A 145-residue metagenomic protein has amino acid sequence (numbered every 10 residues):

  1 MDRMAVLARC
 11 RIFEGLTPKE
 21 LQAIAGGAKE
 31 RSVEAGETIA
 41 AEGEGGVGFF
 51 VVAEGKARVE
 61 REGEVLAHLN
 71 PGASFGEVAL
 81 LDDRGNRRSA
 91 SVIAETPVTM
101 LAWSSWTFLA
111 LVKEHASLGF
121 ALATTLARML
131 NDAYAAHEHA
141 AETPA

Functional and structural regions predicted by a protein language model:
M1-M4, G63: Absolute protein N-terminus
R3, E20-A23, L80, N86-A90 (+1 more regions): A small-molecule sensor/coupling module
M4, E14-A35, R87, E95: Short proline/glycine- and basic residue-enriched helix-capping loop/turn segments at helix->loop/beta transitions
I12, E37-T96: Cyclic nucleotide-binding regulatory domains
R31-V33, L69, W103: Hydrophobic residues at beta-strand termini and immediately following loops that shape nucleotide-binding pockets
V98-T107: A short hydrophobic beta-strand segment most commonly corresponding to one strand of the jelly-roll/cupin
